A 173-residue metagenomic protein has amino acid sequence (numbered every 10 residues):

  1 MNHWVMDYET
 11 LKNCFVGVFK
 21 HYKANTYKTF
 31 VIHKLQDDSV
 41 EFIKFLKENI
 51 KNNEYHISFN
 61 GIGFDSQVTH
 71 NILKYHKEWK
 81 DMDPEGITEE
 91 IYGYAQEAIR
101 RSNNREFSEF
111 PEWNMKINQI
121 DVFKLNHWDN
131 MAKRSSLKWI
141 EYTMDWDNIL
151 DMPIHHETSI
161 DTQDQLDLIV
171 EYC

Functional and structural regions predicted by a protein language model:
M1-Y22: Gly/Thr-rich phosphate-binding beta-strand-loop-beta motif of the actin/hexokinase/Hsp70
W4-Y8, Y55-S58, L168-I169: Conserved catalytic-core segments centered on acid/base and nucleophilic motifs
Y27-K138: Conserved DEDDh/DEDDy metal-dependent 3′-5′ exonuclease domain
I57, V122-C173: Acidic, Mg2+-coordinating catalytic module of metal-dependent nucleases/exonucleases that use a two-metal-ion mechanism
